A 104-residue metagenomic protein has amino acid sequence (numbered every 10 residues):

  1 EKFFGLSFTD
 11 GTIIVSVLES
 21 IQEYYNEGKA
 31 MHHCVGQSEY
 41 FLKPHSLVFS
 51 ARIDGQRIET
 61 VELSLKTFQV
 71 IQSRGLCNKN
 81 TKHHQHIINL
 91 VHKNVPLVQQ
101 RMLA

Functional and structural regions predicted by a protein language model:
E1-A104: Catalytic-core elements of nucleic-acid end-processing and repair enzymes
